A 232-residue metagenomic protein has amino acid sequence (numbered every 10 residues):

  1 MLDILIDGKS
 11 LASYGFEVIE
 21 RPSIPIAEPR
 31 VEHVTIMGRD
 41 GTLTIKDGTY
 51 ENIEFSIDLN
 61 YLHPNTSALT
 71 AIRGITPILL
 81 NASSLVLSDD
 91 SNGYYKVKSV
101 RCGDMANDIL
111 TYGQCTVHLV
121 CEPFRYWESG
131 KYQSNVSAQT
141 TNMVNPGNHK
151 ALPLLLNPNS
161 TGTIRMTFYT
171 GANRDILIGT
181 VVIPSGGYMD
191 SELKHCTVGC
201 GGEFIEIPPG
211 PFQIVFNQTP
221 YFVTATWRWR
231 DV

Functional and structural regions predicted by a protein language model:
M1-N52, N92-M105: Solvent-exposed edge beta-strands and adjacent loop segments that serve as assembly or binding interfaces
L2, V120-E122, E206: Mixed-charge, glycine-accented linear interaction segment located at domain edges/termini
L5-D7, N60-R101: Short, acidic/charged, Gly/Pro-enriched secondary-structure junctions
P25, S84-R125: Short beta-strand and beta-hairpin "edge-sheet" elements
V34-I36, T42-T66, T111-R125, F212: Oligomerization/assembly interface segments of phage tail-like spikes and tubes
T49-I53, P77-L79, I109-G113, G147-H149 (+1 more regions): Solvent-exposed loop and beta-edge segments used for protein-protein assembly and interaction
T70-P77, Q114-C115, Y132-S134: "Short basic amphipathic alpha-helical interaction patches in structured regions
W127-V232: Intrinsically disordered, low-complexity segments enriched in serine, threonine, and glycine
